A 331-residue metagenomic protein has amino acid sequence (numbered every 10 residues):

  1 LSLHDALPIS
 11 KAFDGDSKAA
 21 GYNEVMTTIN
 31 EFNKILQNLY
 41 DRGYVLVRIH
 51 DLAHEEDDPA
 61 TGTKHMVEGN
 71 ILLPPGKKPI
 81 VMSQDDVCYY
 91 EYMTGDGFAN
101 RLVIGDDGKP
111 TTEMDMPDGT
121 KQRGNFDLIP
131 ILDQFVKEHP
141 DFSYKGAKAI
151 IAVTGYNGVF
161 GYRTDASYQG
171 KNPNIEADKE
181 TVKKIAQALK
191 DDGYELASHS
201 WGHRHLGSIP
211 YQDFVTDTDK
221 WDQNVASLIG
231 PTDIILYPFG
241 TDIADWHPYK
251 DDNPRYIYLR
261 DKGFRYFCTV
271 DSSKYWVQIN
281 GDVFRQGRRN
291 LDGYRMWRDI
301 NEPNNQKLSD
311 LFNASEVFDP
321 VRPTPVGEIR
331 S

Functional and structural regions predicted by a protein language model:
L1, A6-G15, P59-M66, L73-I80 (+2 more regions): Metal-dependent polysaccharide deacetylase catalytic core of the NodB/CE4 family, i.e., the active-site-bearing domain
L1-L52, M66-M82, Y92-T94, D191 (+2 more regions): C-terminal active-site subregion of NodB/CE4 polysaccharide deacetylases
H54-D57: Short amphipathic alpha-helical segments embedded in low-complexity Lys/Glu-rich regions
